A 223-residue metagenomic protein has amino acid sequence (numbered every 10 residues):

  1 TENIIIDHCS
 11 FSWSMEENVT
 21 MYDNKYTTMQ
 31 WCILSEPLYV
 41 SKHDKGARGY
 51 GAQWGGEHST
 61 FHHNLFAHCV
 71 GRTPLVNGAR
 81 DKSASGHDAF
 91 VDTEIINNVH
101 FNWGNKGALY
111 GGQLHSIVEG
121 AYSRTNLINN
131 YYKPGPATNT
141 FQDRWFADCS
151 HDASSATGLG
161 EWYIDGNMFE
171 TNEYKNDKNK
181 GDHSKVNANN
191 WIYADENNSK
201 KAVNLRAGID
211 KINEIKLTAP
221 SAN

Functional and structural regions predicted by a protein language model:
E2-W13, K25-D44, Y50-V76, R80-N105 (+2 more regions): Right-handed parallel beta-helix
L75, A89-N223: Extracellular beta-rich repeat passengers
